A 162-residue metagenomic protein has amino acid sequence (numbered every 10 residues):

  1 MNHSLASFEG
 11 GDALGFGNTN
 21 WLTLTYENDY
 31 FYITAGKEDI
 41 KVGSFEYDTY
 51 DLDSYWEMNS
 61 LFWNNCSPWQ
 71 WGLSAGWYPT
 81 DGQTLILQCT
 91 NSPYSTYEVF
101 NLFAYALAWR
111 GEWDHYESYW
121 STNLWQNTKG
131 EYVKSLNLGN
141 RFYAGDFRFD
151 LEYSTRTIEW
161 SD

Functional and structural regions predicted by a protein language model:
S4-W21, Y30-R110, W120-L124: Surface-exposed coil loops of outer-membrane beta-barrel proteins
L107-D162: Detector for outer-membrane/organellar transmembrane beta-barrel domains, recognizing the amphipathic beta-strand
